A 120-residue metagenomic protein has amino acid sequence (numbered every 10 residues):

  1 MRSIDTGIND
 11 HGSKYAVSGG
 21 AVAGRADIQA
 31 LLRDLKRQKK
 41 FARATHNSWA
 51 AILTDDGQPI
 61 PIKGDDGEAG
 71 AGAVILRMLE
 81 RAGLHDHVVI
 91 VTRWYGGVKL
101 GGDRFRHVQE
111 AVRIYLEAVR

Functional and structural regions predicted by a protein language model:
M1-A69, E117: C-terminal regulatory domains involved in ligand/effector binding and gene-expression control
N9, M78-H85: Short glycine/proline-enriched loop/turn "hinge" motifs that connect secondary-structure elements and lie
Q29-R33, R77, R106, E110 (+1 more regions): Solvent-exposed alpha-helical segments within well-ordered globular domains of core cellular machineries
D56-Q58, W94-G97: A short, flexible beta-alpha/helix-coil linker loop
A71-L79: Short glycine-rich, acidic/polar surface loops and turns
G72, Y95-R120: Active-site-proximal loop/helix of nucleotide/amide-processing enzymes and allied scaffolds
D86-Y95: Glycine- and acidic-rich phosphate- and metal-coordinating loops
